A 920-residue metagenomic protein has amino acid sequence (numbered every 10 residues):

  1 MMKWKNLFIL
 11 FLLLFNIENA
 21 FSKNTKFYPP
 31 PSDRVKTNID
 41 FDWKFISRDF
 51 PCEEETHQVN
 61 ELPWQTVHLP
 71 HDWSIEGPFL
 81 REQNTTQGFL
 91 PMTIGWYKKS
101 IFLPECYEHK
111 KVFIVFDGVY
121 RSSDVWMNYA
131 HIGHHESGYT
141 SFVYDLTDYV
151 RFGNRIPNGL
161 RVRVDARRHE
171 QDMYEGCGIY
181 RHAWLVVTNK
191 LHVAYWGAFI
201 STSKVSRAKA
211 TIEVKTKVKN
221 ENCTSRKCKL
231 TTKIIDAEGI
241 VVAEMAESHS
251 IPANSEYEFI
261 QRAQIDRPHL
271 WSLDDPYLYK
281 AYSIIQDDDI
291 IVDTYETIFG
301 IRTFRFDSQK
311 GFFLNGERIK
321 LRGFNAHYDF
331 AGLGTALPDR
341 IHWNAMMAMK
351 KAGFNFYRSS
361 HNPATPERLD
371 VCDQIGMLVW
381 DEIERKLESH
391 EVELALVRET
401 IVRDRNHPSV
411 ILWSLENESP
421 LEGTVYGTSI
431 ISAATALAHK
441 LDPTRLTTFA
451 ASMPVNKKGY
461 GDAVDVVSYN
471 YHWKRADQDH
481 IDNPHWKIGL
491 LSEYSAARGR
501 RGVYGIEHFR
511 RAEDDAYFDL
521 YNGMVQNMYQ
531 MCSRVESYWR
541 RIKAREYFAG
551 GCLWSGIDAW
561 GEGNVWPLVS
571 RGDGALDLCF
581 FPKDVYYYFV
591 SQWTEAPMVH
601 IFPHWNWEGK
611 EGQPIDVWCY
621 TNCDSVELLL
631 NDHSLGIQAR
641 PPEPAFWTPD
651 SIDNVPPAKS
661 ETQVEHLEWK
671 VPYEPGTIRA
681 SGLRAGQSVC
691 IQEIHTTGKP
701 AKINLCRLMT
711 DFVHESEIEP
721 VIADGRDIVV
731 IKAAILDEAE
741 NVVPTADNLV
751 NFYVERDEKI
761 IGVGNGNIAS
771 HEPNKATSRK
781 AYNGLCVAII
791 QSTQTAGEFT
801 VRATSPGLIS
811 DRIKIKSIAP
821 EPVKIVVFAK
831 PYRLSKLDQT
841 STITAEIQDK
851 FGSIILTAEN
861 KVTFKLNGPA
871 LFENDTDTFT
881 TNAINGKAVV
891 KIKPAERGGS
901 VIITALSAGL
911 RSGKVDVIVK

Functional and structural regions predicted by a protein language model:
K23-F50, P63-C106, F113-R121, G159-R226 (+8 more regions): Non-catalytic, glycine-rich low-complexity segments
T25, P29-P30, K44-F50, Q87 (+11 more regions): Accessory beta-strand-rich segments of carbohydrate-active enzymes
P31, V35, T66-R81, A130 (+3 more regions): Extended substrate-binding grooves/exosites of carbohydrate-active enzymes
H57, R226-T231, L273-K280, N622 (+6 more regions): Short flexible loop/turn segments that cap and initiate beta-strands
Y107-K111, V150-P157, Q171, S225 (+3 more regions): Short glycine/proline/serine/threonine-rich loop/turn segments at secondary-structure transition edges
M127, K209-S250, F259, D616-I637 (+5 more regions): Beta-strand-rich binding/interaction modules
G153, K217-D307, E668-P675, R684-A685 (+4 more regions): Extended acidic/polar, glycine-enriched regions that form or flank non-catalytic beta-rich accessory modules
V214-V218, P603, V617-T621, S681-G682 (+8 more regions): Beta-strand-rich structural segments
